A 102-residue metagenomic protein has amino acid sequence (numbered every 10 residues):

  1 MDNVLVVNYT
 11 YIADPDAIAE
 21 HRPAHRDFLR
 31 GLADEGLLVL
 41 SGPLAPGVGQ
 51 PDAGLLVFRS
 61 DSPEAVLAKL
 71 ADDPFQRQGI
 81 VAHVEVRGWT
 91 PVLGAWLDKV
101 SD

Functional and structural regions predicted by a protein language model:
M1-D102: Conserved, structured core segments of small domains
